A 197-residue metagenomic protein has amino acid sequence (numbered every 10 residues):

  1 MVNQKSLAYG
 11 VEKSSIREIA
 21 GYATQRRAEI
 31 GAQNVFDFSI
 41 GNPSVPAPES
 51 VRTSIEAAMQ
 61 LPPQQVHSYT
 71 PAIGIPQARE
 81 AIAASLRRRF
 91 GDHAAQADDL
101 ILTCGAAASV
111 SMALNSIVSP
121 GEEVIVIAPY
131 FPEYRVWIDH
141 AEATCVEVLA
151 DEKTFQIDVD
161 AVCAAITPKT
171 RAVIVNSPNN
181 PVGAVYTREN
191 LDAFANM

Functional and structural regions predicted by a protein language model:
M1-V2, I174: Short, basic/glycine-rich phosphate-binding loops at helix/coil junctions that contact nucleotide phosphates
V2, Y9-C104, M112: N-terminal small-domain helix-loop-helix segment of the aminotransferase-like
Q4, I16-E18, Q25, G121 (+2 more regions): A composition-driven signal for long, intrinsically disordered, charge-rich low-complexity tracts
P63-M197: Conserved core of the PLP fold type I
